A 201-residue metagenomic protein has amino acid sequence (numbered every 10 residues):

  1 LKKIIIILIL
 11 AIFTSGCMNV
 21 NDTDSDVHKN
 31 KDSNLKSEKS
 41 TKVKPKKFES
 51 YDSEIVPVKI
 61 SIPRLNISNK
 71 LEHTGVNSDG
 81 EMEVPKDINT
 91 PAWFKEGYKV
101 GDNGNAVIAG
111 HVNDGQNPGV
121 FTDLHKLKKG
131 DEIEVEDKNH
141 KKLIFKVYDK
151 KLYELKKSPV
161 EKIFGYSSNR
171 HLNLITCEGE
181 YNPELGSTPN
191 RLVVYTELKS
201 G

Functional and structural regions predicted by a protein language model:
L1-D22: Sec-dependent N-terminal signal peptides of Gram-positive bacterial secreted proteins and lipoproteins
M18-K128, E134-I144, Y148-G201: Solvent-exposed, non-transmembrane regions of membrane-associated and secreted proteins
